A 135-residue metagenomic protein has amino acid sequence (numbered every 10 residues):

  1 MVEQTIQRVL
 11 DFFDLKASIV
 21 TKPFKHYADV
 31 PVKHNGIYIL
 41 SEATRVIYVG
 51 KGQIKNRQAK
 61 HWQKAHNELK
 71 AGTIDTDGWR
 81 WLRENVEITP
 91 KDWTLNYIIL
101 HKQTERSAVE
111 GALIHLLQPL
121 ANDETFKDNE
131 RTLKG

Functional and structural regions predicted by a protein language model:
M1-I47, K51-G135: Boundary/linker segments flanking structured domains
